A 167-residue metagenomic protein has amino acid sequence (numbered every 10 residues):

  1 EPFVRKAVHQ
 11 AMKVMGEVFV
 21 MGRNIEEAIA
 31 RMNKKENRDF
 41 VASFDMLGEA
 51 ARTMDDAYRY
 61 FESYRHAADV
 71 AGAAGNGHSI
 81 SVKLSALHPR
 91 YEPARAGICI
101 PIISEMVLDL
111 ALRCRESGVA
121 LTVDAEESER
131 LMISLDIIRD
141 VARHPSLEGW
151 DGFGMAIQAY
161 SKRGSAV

Functional and structural regions predicted by a protein language model:
E1-V167: Positively charged, amphipathic and often flexible ligand-engagement surfaces
